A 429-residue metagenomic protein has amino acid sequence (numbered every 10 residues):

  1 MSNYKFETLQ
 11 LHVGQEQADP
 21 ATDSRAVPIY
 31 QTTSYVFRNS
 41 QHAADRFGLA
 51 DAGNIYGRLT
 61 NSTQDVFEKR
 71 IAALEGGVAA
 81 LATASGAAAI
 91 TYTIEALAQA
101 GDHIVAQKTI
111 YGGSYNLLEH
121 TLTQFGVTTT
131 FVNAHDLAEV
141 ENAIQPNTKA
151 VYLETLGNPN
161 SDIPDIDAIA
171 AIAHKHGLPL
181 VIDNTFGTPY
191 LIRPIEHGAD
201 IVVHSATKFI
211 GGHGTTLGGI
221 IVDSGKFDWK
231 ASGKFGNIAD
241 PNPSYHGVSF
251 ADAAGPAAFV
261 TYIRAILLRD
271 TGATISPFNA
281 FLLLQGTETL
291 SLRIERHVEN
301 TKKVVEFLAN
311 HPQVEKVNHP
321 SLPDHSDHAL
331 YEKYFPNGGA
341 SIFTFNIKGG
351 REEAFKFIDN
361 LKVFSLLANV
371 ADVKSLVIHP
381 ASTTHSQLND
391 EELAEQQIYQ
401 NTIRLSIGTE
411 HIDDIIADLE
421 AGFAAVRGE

Functional and structural regions predicted by a protein language model:
M1-Y30, I221: Short conserved active-site loop signatures built around small residues
S2, G14, A18, A80-N310: Conserved PLP-enzyme active-site core in the AAT-like
N39-A88, G113-H120: Conserved N-terminal alpha-helix of the aminotransferase class I/II PLP-enzyme fold
G76, N147, Q313-K316, V363 (+1 more regions): Glycine-centered tight turns that cap/initiate beta-strands
E119, T128, P146, R293 (+2 more regions): PLP-dependent enzyme catalytic core of the Aspartate aminotransferase-like
L156, T185-G187, L322, K348 (+1 more regions): Active-site beta-loop-alpha junctions enriched in small/polar residues
V222, T344-N346, S406-G408: Short hydrophobic/aromatic beta-strand micro-patches that form the beta-sheet surface supporting nucleotide- or nucleic
T271-T274, F278-A280, Q285, T289 (+4 more regions): Conserved small-domain helix->loop->beta segment predominantly found in fold-type I
